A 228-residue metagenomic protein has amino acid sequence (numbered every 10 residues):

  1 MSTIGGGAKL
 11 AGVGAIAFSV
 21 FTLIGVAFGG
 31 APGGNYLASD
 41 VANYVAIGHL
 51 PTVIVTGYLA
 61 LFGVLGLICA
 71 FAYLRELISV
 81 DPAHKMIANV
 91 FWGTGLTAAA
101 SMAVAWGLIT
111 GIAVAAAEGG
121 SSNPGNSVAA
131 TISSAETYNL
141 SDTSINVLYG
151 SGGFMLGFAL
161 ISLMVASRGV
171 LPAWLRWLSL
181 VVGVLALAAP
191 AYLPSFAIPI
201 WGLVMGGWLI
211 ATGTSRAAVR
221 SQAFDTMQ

Functional and structural regions predicted by a protein language model:
M1-Q228: Hydrophobic, aromatic-enriched alpha-helical segments typical of multi-pass transmembrane helices
